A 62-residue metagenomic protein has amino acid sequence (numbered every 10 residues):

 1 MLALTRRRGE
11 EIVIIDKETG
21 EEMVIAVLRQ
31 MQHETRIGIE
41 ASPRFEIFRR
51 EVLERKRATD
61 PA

Functional and structural regions predicted by a protein language model:
M1-A62: Compact, glycine-rich, soluble single-domain proteins
